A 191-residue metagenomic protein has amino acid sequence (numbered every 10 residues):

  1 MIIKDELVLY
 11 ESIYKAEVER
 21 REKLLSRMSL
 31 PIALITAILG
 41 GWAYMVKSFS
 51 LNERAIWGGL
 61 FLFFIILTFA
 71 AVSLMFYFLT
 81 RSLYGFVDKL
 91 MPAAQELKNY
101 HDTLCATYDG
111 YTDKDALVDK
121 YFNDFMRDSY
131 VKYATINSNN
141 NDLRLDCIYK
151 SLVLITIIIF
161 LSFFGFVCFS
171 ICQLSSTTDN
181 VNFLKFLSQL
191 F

Functional and structural regions predicted by a protein language model:
M1, D88-N139: Solvent-exposed, non-transmembrane helices and loops of integral membrane proteins
I2-I3, N52, G59-L60, F64 (+2 more regions): Short, flexible segments with low predicted structural confidence
Y10-E17, R21-L25, Y130, A134-N137 (+2 more regions): Amphipathic alpha-helical coiled-coil segments
K15, E19-K89, I148-F191: Alpha-helical transmembrane segments and their immediate juxtamembrane boundary regions in integral membrane proteins
